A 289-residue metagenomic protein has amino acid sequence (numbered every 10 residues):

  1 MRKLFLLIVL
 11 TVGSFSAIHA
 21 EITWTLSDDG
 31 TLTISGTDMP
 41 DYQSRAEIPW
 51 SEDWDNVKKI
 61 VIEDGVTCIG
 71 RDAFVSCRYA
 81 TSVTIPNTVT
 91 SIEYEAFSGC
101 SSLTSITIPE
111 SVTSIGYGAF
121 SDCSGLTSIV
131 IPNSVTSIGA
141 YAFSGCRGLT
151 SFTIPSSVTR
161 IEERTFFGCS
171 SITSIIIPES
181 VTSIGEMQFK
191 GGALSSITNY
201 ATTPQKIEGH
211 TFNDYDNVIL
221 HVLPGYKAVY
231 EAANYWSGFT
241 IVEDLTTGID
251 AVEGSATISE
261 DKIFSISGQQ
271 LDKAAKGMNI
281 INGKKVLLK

Functional and structural regions predicted by a protein language model:
R2, M278-K289: C-terminal tail/sorting-segment detector
L4-G13: Sec-dependent N-terminal signal peptides
F15-A20: Sec/Tat signal peptide C-region and signal peptidase I cleavage site
I22-W24, D72-A73, E186-M187, K206-N213 (+2 more regions): Short, T/G/N/S-enriched strand-turn elements that build extracellular solenoid repeat scaffolds
S27-M39, D55-C68, R78-S91, S101-S114 (+6 more regions): Structural signature of tandem-repeat unit edges
W50, G70-A73, E93-S98, G116-S121 (+4 more regions): Consensus positions within tandem repeat domains that build extended binding/scaffold surfaces
E231-G248: A recurrent domain-boundary module in secreted/ectodomain proteins
D244-S267: Residue-level detector of functionally pivotal "anchor" positions at catalytic/ligand-binding pockets or at interdomain
